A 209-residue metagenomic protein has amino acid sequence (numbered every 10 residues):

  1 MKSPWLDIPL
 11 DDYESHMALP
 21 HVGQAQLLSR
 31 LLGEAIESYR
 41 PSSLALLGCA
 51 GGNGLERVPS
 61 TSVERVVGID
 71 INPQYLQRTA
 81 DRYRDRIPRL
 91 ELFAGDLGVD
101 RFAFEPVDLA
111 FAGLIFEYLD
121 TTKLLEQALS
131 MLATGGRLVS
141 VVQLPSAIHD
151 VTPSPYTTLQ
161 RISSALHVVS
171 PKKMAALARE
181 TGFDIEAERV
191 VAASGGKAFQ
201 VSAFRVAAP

Functional and structural regions predicted by a protein language model:
M1-Y39: Class I SAM-dependent methyltransferase Rossmann-like catalytic core, especially the SAM/SAH-binding loop
S43-V99: Class I SAM-dependent methyltransferase SAM/SAH-binding core
G98-A110: A short acidic, Gly/Pro-enriched loop at the edge of an enzyme's catalytic core that lines a small-molecule cofactor
D108-T122: A short SAM/SAH-binding and catalytic strip from SAM-dependent methyltransferases
Y118-M131, S140-V142: A short, conserved alpha-helix within the catalytic core of class I
R137-V169: Conserved class I S-adenosyl-L-methionine
S164-G182: Short alpha-helix
T181-P209: Core SAM-dependent methyltransferase catalytic element
